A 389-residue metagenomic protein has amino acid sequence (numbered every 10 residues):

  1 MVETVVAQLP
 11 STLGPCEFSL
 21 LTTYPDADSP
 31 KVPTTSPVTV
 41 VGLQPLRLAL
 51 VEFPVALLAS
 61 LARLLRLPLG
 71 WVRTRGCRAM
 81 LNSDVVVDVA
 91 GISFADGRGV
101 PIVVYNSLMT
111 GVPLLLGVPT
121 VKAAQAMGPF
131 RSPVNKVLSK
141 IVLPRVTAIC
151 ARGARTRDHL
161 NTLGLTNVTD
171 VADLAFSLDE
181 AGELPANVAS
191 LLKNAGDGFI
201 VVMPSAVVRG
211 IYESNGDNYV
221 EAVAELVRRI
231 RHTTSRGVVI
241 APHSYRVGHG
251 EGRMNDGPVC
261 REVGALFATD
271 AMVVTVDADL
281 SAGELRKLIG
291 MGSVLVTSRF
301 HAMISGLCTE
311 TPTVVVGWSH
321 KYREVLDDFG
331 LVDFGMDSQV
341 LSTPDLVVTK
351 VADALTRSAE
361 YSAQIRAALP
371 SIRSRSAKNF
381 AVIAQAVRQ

Functional and structural regions predicted by a protein language model:
M1-Q389: Active-site anion-handling motifs in enzyme catalytic cores
